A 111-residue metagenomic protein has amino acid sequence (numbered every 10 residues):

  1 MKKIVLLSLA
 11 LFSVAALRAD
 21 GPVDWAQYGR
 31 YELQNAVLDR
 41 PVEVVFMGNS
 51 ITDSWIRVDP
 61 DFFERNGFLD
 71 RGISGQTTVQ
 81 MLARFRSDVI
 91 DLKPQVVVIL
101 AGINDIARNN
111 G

Functional and structural regions predicted by a protein language model:
I4-S13: Sec-dependent N-terminal signal peptides
S8-L9, N49, P94, G111: A ubiquitous, low-specificity "background" feature that marks scattered single residues across proteins without
L11, I51, N104-D105: Short, glycine/serine-rich, charged loops/turns that create anion-binding and catalytic segments at active sites
R18-V98: Serine-esterase "nucleophile elbow" of acetyl-processing enzymes
R71-S74, A101-I106, N110-G111: Cell-envelope and extracellular/periplasmic
